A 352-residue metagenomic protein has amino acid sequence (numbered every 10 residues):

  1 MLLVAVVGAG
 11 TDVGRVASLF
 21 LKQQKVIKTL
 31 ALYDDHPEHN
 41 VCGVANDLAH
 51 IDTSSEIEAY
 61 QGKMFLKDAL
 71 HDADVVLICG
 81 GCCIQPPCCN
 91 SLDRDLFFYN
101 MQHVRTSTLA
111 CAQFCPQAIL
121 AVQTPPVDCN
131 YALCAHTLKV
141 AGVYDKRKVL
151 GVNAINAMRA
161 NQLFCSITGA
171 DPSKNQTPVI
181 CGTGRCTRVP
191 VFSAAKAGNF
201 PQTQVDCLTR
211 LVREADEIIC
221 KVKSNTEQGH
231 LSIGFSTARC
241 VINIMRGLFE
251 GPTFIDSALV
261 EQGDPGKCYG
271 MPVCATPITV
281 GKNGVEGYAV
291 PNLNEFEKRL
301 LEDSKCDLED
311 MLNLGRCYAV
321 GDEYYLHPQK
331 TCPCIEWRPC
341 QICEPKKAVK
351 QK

Functional and structural regions predicted by a protein language model:
L3-V4, L30, L120: Conserved hydrophobic helix-helix packing surfaces used for dimerization/oligomerization
G10: Conserved glycine-rich cofactor-binding loop
G14-R15: N-terminal Rossmann-fold NAD(P) dinucleotide-binding loop
S18-L19, T108: Generic hydrophobic/aromatic pocket-lining and core-packing "Φ" positions
V26-A73: Conserved N-terminal Rossmann-fold NAD(P) cofactor-binding segment
S55-F97: NAD(P)H-binding glycine-rich loop region in Rossmannoid oxidoreductase-like domains and their noncatalytic homologs
S91-Q162: Rossmann-like NAD(P)(H) cofactor-binding subdomain of soluble oxidoreductases
V140-K148, N153-P345, K352: C-terminal substrate-binding/catalytic lobe of Rossmann-fold NAD(P)-dependent dehydrogenases
